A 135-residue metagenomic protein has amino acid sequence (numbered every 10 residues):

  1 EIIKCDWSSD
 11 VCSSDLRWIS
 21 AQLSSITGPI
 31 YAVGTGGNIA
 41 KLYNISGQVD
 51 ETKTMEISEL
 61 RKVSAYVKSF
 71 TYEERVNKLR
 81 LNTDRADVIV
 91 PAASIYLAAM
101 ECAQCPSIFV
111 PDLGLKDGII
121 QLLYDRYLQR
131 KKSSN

Functional and structural regions predicted by a protein language model:
E1-V11: Single conserved hydrophobic/aromatic residue that forms the stacking wall/gate of nucleotide- or nucleobase-binding
C12, K53, L60, V88-A92 (+1 more regions): Generic structural signal for well-ordered, non-membrane alpha-helical segments in soluble metabolic enzymes
C12-W18: Conserved ATP-binding module of the ATP-grasp superfamily
W18-Y31: Phosphate/pyrophosphate-binding loops at sites that engage ATP/ADP/AMP, CoA/4′-phosphopantetheine, polyphosphate
P29-N38, P106-P111: Short glycine-rich phosphate-binding loop at a beta-alpha junction
I39-Y43, K116-D117: Short, active-site-adjacent cap segments at secondary-structure transitions
N44-K68: Gly/Ser/Thr-rich active-site loops/lids in small-molecule metabolic enzymes that frequently grip phosphoryl groups
V67-E101, I108-N135: Glycine-rich phosphate-binding/hydrolytic loop that grips phosphoryl groups
